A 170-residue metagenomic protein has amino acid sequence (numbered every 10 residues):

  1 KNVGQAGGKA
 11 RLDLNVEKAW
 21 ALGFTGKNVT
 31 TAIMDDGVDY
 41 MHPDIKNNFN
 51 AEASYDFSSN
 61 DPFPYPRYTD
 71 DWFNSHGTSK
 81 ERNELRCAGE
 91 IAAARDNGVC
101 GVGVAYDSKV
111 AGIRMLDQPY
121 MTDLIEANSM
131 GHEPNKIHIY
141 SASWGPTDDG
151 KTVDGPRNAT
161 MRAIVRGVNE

Functional and structural regions predicted by a protein language model:
K1-G7, G155: Autoinhibitory propeptides
K9-E17: Short gly/ser/thr-rich secondary-structure transition/capping motifs
E17-K27: A short acidic-Thr-Gly-centered motif at the start of a beta-strand
A19, D44-I45: PDZ/PDZ-like domain micro-motif
W20, I164-E170: Surface-exposed amphipathic alpha-helices with a cationic face
N28-V29, D36-M41, N48-R166: Subtilisin-like peptidase catalytic core
